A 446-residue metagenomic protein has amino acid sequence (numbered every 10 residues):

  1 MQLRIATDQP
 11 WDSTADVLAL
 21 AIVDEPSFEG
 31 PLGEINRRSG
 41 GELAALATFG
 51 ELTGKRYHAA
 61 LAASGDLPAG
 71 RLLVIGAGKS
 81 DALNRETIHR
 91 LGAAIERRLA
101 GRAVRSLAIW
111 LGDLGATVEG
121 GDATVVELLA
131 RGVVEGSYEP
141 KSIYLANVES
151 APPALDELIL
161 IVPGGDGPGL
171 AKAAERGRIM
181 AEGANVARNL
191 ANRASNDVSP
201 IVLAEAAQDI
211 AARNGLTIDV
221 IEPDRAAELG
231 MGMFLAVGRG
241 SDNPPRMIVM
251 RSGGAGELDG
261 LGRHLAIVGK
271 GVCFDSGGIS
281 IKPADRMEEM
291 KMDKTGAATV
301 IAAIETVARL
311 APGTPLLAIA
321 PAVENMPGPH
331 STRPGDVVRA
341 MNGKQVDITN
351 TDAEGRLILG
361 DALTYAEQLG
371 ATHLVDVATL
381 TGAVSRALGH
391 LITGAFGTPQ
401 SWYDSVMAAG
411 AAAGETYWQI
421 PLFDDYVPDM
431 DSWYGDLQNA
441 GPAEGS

Functional and structural regions predicted by a protein language model:
M1-G271: Short amphipathic alpha-helical segment within the helicase RecA-like ATPase core that mediates nucleic-acid
E51-T53, A204-S446: A generic structural signal for tightly packed, nonpolar segments enriched in small/aliphatic residues
